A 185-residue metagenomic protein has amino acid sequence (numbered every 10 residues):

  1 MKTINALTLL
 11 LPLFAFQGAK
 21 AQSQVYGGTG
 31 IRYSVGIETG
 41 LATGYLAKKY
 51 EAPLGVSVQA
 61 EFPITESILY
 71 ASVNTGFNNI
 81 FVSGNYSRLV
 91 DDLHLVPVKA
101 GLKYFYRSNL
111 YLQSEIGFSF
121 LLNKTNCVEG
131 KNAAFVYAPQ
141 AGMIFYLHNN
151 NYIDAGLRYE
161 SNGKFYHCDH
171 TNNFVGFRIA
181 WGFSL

Functional and structural regions predicted by a protein language model:
T8-A15: Bacterial N-terminal signal peptides
A19-I80, N172-L185: Short glycine/proline- and aromatic-enriched beta-strand/turn motifs that initiate or cap beta-hairpins
Y26-G28, A134-L185: Predominantly the C-terminal beta-signal and adjacent terminal strand-loop region of outer-membrane beta-barrel
Y33-T39, A71-T75, A100-L102, L112-S114 (+3 more regions): Membrane-embedded beta-strand positions of outer-membrane beta-barrel proteins
E38-L46, N78-Y86, F118-N126, E160-Y166: Sequence/structural signature of outer-membrane beta-barrel proteins
A47-A52, R88-H94, C127-F135, C168-F174: Replace "Gram-negative outer membrane beta-barrel proteins" with "bacterial and organellar outer membrane beta-barrel
F62-I68, Y104-L110, F145-N149, F183-L185: Outer-membrane beta-barrel strand-turn architecture
V82-S114: Helix-adjacent hinge/juxtasegments
